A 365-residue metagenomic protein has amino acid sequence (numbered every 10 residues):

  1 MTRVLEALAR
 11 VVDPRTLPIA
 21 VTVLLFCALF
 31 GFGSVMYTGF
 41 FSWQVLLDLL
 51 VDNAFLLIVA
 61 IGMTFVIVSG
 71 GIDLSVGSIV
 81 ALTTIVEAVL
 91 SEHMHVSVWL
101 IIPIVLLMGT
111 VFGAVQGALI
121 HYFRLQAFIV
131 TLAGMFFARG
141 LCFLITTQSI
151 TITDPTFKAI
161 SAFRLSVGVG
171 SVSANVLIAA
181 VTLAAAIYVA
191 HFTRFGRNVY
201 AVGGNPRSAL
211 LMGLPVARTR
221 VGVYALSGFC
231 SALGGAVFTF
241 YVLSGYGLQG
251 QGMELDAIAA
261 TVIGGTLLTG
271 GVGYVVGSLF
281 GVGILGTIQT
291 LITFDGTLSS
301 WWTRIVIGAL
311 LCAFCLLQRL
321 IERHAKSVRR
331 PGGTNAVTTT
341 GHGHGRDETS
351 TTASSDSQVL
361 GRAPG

Functional and structural regions predicted by a protein language model:
M1-C27, G31, L211-R218, I288-G365: Cytosolic-side transmembrane-helix boundaries in multi-pass membrane proteins
A7-P14, S69-I72, H93, T110-T153 (+4 more regions): Short loop segments and helix-boundary regions at transmembrane helix junctions of multi-pass inner-membrane proteins
L25-F41, S69, I145-T146, I187-R194: Structural signal for alpha-helical transmembrane segments and their membrane-water exit/capping regions in multi-pass
F30-M94, A118-L125, T261-V275, A309: Single transmembrane alpha-helix segments in multi-pass membrane proteins
N53-M63, A81-L82, L107, A114 (+7 more regions): Hydrophobic alpha-helical segments embedded in the membrane of multi-pass proteins
S97-V105, V111-Q116, I120, V167-Y246: Helix-loop-helix "hairpin" substructures at the membrane interface of multi-pass membrane proteins
F123, A127-F192, T219-G222, V242-G250 (+2 more regions): Transmembrane helix-bundle core of multi-pass membrane transporters and related energy-transducing complexes
S231, Y241-G308: Transmembrane alpha-helical segments in multi-pass inner-membrane proteins
